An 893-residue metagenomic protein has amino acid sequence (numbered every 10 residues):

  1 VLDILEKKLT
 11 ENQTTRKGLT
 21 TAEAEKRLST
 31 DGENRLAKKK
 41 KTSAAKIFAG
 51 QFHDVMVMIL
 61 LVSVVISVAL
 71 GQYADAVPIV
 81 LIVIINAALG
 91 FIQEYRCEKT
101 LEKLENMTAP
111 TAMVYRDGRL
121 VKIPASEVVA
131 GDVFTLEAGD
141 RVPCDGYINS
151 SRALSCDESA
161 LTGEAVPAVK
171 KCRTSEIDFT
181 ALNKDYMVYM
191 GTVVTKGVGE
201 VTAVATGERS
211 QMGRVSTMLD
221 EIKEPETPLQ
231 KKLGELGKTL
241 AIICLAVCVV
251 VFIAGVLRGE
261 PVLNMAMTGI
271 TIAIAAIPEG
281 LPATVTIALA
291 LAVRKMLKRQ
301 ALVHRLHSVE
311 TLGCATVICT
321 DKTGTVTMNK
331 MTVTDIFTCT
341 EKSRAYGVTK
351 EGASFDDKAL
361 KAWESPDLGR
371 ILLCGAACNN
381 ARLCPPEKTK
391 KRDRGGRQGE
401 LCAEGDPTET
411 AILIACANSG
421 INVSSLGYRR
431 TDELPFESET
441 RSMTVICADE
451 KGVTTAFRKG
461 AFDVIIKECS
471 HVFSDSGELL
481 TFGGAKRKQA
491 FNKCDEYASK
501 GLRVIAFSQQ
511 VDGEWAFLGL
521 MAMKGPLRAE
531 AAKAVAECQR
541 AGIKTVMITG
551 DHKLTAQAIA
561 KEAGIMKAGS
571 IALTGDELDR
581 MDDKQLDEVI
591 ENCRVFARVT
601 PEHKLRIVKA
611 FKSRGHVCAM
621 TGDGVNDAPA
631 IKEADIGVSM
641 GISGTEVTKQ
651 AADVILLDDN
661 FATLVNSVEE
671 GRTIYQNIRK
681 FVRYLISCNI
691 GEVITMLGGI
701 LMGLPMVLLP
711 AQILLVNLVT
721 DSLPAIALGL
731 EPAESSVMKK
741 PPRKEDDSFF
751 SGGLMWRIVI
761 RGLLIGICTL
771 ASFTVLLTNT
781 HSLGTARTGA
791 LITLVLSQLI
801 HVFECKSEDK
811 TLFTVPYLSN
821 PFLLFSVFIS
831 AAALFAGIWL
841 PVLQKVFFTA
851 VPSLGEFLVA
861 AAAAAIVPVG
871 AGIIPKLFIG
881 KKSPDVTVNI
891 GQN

Functional and structural regions predicted by a protein language model:
V1-K739, F749-F750, L763, T774 (+3 more regions): Conserved cytosolic headpiece of P-type ATPases
T720, I765, T788-V802: Generic alpha-helical transmembrane segments
K744-L763, L783-G789: Membrane-water interface at loop-to-transmembrane-helix junctions
C768: C-terminal catalytic subdomain
C805: A C-terminal functional module that forms or caps the active site or interfaces directly with catalytic machinery
